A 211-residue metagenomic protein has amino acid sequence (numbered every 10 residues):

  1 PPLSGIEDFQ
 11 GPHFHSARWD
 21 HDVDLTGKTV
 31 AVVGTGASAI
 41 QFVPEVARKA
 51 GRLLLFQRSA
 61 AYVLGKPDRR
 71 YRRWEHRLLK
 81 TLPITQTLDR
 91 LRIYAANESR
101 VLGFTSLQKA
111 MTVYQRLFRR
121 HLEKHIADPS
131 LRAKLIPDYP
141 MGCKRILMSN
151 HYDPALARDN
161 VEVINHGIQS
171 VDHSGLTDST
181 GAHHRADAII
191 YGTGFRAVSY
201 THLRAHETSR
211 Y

Functional and structural regions predicted by a protein language model:
P2-R120: Rossmann-like dinucleotide-binding core of oxidoreductases
V33, S179, G192-T193: Short, well-ordered coil/turn residues at beta-beta hairpins and beta-strand->alpha-helix junctions within
L131-C143: Helix-loop-beta segment of a Rossmann-like dinucleotide-binding subdomain
L147-N165: Helical element adjacent to the flavin cofactor pocket in flavoenzyme catalytic cores
I164-S174: A conserved short coil-to-beta-strand element within the FAD-binding core of flavoproteins
A182-A188: Core beta-strand elements of the Rossmann-like FAD/NAD(P) dinucleotide-binding domain in flavoenzyme oxidoreductases
A188, G192-A197: Glycine-/small-residue-rich beta->alpha transition segments that form the dinucleotide
T201-T208: Conserved small/polar residues in nucleotide/adenosyl-binding loops
